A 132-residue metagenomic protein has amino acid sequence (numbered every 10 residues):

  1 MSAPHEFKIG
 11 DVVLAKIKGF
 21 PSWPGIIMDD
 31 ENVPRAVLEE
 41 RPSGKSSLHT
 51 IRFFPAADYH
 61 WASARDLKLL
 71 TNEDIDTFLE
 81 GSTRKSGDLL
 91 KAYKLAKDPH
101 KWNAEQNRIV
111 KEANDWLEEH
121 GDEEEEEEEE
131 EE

Functional and structural regions predicted by a protein language model:
S2-I9, K18, A36-E131: Epigenetic mark-reader domains in eukaryotic nuclear proteins
V12, S22-D30: Short beta-strand-centered aromatic/proline hotspots
